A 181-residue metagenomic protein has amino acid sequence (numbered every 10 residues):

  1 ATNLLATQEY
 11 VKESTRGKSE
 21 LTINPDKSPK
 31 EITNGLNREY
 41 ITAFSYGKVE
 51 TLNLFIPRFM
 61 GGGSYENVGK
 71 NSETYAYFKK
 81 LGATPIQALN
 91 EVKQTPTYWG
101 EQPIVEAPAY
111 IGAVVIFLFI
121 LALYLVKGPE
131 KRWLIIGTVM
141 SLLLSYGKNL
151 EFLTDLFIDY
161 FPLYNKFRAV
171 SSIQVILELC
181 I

Functional and structural regions predicted by a protein language model:
A1-I181: Conserved luminal/periplasmic juxtamembrane motif of membrane-embedded glycan-processing enzymes
